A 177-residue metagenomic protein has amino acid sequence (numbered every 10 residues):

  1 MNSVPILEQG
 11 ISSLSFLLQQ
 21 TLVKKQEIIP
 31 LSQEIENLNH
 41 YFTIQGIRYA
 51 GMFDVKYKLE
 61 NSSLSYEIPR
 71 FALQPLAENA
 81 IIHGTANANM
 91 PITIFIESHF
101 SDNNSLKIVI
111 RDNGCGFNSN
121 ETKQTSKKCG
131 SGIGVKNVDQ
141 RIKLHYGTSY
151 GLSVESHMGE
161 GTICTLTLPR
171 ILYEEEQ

Functional and structural regions predicted by a protein language model:
M1-E155, G161-T167: Two-component histidine phosphotransfer core
I171-E176: Short, charged/polar, Gly/Pro-enriched secondary-structure boundary elements
